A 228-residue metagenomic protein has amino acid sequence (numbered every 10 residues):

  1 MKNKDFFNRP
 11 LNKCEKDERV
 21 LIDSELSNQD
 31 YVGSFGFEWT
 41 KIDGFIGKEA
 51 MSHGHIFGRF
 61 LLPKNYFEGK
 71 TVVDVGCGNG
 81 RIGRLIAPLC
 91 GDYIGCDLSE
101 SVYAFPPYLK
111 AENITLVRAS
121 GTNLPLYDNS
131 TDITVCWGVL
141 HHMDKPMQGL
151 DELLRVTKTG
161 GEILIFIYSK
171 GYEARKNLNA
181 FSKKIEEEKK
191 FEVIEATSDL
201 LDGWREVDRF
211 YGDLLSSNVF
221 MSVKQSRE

Functional and structural regions predicted by a protein language model:
M1-V73, C77-T122: Conserved N-terminal segment of class I S-adenosyl-L-methionine
D97, R118, W137-G138, I167-S169: Glycine-rich, histidine-containing beta strand-loop boundary motifs that form or position
N123-I133: A short acidic, Gly/Pro-enriched loop at the edge of an enzyme's catalytic core that lines a small-molecule cofactor
I133-D144: A short SAM/SAH-binding and catalytic strip from SAM-dependent methyltransferases
M147-T159: A short glycine-rich, Lys/Arg-flanked "PGG" loop and its adjoining helix->strand segment in the class I
E162-E195, D199-G203: Conserved class I S-adenosyl-L-methionine
E187-E228: SAM-dependent methyltransferase
